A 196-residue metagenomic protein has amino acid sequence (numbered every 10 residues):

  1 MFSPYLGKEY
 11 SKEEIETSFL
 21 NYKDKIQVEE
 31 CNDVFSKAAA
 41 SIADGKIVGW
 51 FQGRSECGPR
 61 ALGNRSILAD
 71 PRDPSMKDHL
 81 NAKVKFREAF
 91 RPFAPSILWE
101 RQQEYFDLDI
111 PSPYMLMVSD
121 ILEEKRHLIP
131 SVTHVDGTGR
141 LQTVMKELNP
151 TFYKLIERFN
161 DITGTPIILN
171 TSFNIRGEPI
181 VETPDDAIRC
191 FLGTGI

Functional and structural regions predicted by a protein language model:
M1-I196: Flexible beta->alpha loop and helix N-cap segments adjacent to enzyme active/binding sites
